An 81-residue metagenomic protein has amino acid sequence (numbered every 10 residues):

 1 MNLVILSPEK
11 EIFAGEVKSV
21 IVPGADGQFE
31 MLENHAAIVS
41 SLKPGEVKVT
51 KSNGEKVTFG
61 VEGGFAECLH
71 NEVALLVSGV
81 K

Functional and structural regions predicted by a protein language model:
N2-K81: Compact, glycine-rich, soluble single-domain proteins
